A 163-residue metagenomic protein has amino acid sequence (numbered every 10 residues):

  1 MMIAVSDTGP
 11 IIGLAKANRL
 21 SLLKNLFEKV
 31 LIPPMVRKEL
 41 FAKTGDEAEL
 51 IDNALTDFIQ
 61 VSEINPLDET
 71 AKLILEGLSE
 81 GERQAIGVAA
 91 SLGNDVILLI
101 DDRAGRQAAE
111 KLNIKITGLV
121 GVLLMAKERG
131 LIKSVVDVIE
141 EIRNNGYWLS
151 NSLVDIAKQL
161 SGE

Functional and structural regions predicted by a protein language model:
M2-I97, R103, L112-I114, S152 (+1 more regions): Active-site-proximal, substrate-binding regions of enzyme catalytic domains and RNA-binding/basic surfaces
D95, R106-E163: Acidic, PIN/NYN-like endoribonuclease modules and their adjacent C-terminal/linker elements
